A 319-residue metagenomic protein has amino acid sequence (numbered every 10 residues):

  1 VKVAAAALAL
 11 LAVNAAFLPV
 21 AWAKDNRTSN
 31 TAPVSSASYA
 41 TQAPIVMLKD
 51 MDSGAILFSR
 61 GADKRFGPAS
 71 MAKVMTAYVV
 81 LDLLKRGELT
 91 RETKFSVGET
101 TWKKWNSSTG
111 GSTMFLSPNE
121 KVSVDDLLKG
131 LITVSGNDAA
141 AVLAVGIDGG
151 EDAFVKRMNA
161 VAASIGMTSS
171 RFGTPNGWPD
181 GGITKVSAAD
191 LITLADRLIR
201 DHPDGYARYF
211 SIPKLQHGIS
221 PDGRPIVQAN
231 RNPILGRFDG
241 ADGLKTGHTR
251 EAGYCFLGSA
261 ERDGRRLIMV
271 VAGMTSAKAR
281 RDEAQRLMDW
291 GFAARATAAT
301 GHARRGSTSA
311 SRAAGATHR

Functional and structural regions predicted by a protein language model:
K2-A4: Positively charged n-region of N-terminal signal peptides that target proteins for export
A6-A16: Bacterial N-terminal signal peptides
A9, V80, S311-R312: Enrichment for repetitive, rod-forming helical segments
W22-A189, I199-R200: Active-site-adjacent loops and short helices of periplasmic peptidoglycan-processing enzymes
K24-I45, S53, N119, G149-R319: Penicillin-recognizing serine hydrolase domain
